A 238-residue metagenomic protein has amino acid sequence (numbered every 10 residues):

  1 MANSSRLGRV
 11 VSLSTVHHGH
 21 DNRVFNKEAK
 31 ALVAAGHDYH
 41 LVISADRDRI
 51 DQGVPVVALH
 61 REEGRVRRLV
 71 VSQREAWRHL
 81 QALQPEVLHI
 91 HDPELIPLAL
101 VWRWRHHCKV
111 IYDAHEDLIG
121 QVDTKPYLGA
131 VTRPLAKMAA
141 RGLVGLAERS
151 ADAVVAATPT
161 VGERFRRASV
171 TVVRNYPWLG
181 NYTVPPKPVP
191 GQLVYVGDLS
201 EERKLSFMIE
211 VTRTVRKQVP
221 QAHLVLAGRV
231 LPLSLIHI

Functional and structural regions predicted by a protein language model:
M1-D48, A153-V155, P159, R174 (+3 more regions): N-terminal subdomain of nucleotide-sugar transferases
V11, P185-R216, V225: Conserved donor-binding/catalytic core segment of Leloir-type glycosyltransferases
G19-D21, P85, C108-A130, A153 (+2 more regions): A short, histidine- and acid-enriched strand-loop-helix "catalytic/donor-clamping" loop that lines the nucleotide-sugar
E28, Q73-Q81, V101-R105, Y112 (+3 more regions): Membrane-proximal helix-turn-helix segments that form the acceptor-binding/catalytic region of lipid-linked
G53-H79, Y127-L135: A short, charged, and often flexible helix/loop element on the N-terminal side of the glycosyltransferase catalytic
V57, P134-T183, Y195-V196: Donor nucleotide-sugar binding/catalytic pocket of nucleotide-sugar-dependent glycosyltransferases
R78-I96, C108-I111: Short N-terminal targeting/anchoring amphipathic segment
I236-I238: Conserved small/polar residues in nucleotide/adenosyl-binding loops
